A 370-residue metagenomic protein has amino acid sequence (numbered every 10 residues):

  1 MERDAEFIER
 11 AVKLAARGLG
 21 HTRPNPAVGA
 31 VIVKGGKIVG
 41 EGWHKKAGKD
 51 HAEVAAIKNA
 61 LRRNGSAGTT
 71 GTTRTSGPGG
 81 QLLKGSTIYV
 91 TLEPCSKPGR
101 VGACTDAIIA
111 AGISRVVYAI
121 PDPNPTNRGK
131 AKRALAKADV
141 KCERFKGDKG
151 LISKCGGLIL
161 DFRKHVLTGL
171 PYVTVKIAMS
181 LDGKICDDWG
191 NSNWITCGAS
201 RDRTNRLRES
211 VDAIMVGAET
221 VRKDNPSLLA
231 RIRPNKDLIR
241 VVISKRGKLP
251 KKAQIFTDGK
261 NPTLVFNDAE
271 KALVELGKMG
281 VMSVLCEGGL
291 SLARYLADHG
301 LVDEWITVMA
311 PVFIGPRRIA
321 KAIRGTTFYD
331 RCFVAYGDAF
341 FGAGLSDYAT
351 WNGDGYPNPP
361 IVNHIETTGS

Functional and structural regions predicted by a protein language model:
R3-R23, H165: Short, basic/aromatic recognition patches
A27-G36, I177-A178, G342: Short beta-strand scaffold segments in enzyme catalytic cores
K37-K154, I239, G259, Y295-A297: Zn2+-dependent cytidine deaminase-like catalytic core
G65-S66, K164, T168-L285, L290-R294 (+2 more regions): Active-site ligand-binding patch in enzyme domains
S114-D122, V216, R240-R246, L264-N267 (+1 more regions): Short internal beta-strands
P123-T126, R222, K248-P250, V312-P316: Short gly/pro/ser/thr-enriched loop/turn and capping motifs at secondary-structure boundaries
A269-E270, A320-S370: Conserved histidine-centered catalytic loops in small-molecule metabolism enzymes
H299-Y329: Flexible, gly/pro- and Lys/Arg-enriched active-site loops
